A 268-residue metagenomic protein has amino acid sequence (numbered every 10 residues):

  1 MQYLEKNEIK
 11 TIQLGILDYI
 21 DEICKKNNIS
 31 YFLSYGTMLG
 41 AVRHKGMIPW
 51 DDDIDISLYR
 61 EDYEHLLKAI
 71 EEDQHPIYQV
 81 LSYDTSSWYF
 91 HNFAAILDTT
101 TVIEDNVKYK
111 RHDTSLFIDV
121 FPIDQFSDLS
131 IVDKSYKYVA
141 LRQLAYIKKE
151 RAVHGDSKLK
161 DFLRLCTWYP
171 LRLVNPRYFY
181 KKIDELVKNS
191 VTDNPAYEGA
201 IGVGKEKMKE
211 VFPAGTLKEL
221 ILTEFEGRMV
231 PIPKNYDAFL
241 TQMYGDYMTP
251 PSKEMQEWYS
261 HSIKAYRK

Functional and structural regions predicted by a protein language model:
M1-K25, I70-D128, Y146-G155, K160-G245 (+1 more regions): Conserved catalytic core of two-metal-ion nucleotidyltransferases
D21-I54, L58, Y63, G215 (+1 more regions): Active-site nucleotide-donor binding segment shared across nucleotidyl transfer reactions
E64-K68: Short, conserved charged micro-motifs
S130-S135: A short secondary-structure junction signal
Y138: Short, His- and charge-rich active-site/binding loops that engage polyanionic ligands
L141-R142: Alpha-helical transmembrane segments and their immediate interhelical/interface regions in integral membrane proteins
